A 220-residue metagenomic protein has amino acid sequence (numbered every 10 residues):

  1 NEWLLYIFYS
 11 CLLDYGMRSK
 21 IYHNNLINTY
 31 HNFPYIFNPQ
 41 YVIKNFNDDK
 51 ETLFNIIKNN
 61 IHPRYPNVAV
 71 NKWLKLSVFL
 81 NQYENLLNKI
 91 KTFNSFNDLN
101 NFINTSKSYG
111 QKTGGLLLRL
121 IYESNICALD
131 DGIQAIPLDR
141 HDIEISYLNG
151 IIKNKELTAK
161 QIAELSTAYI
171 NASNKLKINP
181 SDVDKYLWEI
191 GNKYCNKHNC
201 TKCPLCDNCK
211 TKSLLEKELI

Functional and structural regions predicted by a protein language model:
N1-I220: HhH-family (HhH-GPD) DNA N-glycosylase catalytic core used in base-excision repair
